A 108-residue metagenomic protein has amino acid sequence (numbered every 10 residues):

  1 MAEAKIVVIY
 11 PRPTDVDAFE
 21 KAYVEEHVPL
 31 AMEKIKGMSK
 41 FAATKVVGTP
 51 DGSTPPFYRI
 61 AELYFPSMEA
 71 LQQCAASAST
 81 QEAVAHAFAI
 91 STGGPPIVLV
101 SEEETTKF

Functional and structural regions predicted by a protein language model:
M1-F108: Macromolecular interaction modules
